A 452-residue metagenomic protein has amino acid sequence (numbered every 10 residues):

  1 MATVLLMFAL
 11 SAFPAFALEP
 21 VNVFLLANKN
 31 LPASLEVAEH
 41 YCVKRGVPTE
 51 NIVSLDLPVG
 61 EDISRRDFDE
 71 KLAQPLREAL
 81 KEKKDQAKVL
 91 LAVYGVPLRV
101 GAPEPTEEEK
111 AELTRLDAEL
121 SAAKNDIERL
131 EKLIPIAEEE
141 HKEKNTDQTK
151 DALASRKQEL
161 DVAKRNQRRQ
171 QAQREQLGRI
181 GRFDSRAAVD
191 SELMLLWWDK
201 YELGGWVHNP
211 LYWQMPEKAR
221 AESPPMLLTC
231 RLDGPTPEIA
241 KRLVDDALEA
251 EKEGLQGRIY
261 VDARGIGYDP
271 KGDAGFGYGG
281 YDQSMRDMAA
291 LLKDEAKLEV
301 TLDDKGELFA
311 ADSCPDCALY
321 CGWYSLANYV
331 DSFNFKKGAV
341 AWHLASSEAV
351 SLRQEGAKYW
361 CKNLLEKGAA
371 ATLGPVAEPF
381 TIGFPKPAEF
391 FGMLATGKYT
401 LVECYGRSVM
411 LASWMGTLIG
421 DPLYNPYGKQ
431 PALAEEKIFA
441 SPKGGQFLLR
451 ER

Functional and structural regions predicted by a protein language model:
A2-P14: Bacterial N-terminal signal peptides
L18-E451: Cysteine-dependent hydrolase recognition
